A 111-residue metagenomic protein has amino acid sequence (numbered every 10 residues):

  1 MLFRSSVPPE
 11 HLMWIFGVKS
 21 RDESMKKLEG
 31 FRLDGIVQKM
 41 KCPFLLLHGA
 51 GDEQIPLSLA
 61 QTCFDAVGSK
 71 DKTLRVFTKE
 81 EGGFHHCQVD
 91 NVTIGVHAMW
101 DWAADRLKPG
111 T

Functional and structural regions predicted by a protein language model:
V7-V18: Domain-level signal for Mg2+-assisted phosphodiester chemistry and nucleotide/NA-binding surfaces in nucleic-acid
V18-I36, C42: Active-site nucleophile elbow and catalytic-triad environment of alpha/beta-hydrolase enzymes
G35-Q38, P109-T111: Surface-exposed acidic, glycine-flexible loop patches that form ligand/cofactor-binding and adhesion interfaces
M40-K41, L46-H48, D52: Short beta-strand/loop motif that positions the catalytic acidic residue of the alpha/beta-hydrolase fold
C42, P56-D65: Short alpha-helix in the alpha/beta-hydrolase fold that links the catalytic acid
F64-H85, A98: Catalytic histidine neighborhood in serine/cysteine hydrolases with alpha/beta-hydrolase-type architecture
H85-T111: Catalytic active-site module of serine/aspartate enzymes centered on a nucleophile-bearing elbow/loop
